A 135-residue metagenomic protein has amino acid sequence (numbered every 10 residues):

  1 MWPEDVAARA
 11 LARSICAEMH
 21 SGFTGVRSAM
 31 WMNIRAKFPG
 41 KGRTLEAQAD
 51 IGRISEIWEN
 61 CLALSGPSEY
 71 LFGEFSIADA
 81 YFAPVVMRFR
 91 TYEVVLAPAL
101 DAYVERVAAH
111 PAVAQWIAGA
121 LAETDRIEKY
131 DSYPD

Functional and structural regions predicted by a protein language model:
M1-E4, R27-A29, E69-L71, P98 (+1 more regions): Short, hydrophobic secondary-structure boundary micro-motifs
M1-G42, P134: GST-like domain detector, emphasizing the conserved glutathione-binding G-site in the N-terminal thioredoxin-like
M1-L11, S65-I77: All-alpha amphipathic helical-bundle segments outside canonical DNA-binding/catalytic cores that form hydrophobic
F23-R27, I54, C61-S65: Short, structured loop/turn "capping" segments at alpha-beta junctions
P39-A49, Y103-I117: Short, mixed-charge aromatic SLiMs
R43-L62: Amphipathic alpha-helical packing segments from all-alpha helical-bundle domains
Y70-V95, D101, R106-V107, I117: GST superfamily/GST-like fold recognition
A120-D135: Acidic/histidine-enriched, glycine/proline-rich intrinsically disordered or flexible terminal extensions
